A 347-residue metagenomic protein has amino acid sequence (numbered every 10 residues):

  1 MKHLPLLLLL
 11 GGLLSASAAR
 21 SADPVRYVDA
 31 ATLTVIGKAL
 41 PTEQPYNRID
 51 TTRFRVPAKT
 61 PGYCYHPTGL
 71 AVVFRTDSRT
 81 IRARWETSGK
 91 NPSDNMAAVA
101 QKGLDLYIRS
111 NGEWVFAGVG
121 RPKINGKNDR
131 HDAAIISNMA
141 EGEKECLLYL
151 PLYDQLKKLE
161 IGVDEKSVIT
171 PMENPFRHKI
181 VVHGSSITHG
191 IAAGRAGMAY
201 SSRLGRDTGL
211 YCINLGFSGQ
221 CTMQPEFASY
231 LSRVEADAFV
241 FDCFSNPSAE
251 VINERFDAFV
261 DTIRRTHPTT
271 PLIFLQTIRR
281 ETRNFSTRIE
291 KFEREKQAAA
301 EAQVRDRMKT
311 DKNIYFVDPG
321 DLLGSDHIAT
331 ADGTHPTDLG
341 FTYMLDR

Functional and structural regions predicted by a protein language model:
M1-P5: Positively charged n-region of N-terminal signal peptides that target proteins for export
L8-L9, S15-K179: N-terminal secretory targeting modules
R177-M198: Catalytic nucleophile-elbow at a beta strand-turn-alpha helix junction centered on a G-D-S/GDSL motif, marking
A192, A196, L204, C221-T266 (+1 more regions): Oxyanion-hole/transition-state-stabilizing segment in secreted/luminal serine hydrolases and related acyltransferases
S201-N214, R305: Short helix-loop-beta junction
R280-D318, Y343: Substrate-gating cap/lid alpha-helix
D332-R347: Histidine-centered active-site loop/cap adjacent to the catalytic His in serine esterases/O-acetyl transfer systems
